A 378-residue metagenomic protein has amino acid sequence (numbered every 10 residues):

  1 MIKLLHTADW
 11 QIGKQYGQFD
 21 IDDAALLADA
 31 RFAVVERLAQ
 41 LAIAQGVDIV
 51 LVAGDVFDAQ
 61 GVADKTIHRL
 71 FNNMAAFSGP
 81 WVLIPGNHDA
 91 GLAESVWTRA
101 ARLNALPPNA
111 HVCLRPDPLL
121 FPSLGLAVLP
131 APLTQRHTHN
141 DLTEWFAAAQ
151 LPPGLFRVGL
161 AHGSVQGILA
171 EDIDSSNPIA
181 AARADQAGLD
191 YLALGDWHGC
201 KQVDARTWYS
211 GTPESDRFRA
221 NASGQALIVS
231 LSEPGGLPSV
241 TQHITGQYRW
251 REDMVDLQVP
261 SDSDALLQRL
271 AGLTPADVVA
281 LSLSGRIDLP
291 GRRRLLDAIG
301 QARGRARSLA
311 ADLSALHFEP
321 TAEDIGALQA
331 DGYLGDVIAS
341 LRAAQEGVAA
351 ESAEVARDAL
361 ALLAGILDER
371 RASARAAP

Functional and structural regions predicted by a protein language model:
M1-R69, E354-L360, G365-A372, A377-P378: N-terminal active-site segment of His-dependent metallophosphoesterases
L5, A127-L129, L227: Conserved beta-strand elements of the Class I
A42-G46, Q150-G154, E233, G272-T274: Glycine-rich phosphate-binding loop signature in dinucleotide/nucleotide-binding domains
G46-V47, L155, G188, P275-D277 (+1 more regions): Short loop/turn motifs at secondary-structure junctions
I49, A59-W208, T212-R217: His/Asp/Glu-rich metal-coordinating catalytic cores of metallo-dependent phosphodiesterases/hydrolases acting on
G199, R206, S210-V259: Glycine-rich, Lys/Arg-enriched anion-binding loops that position phosphate/diphosphate groups for phosphoryl
E233-P378: Accessory, non-catalytic peripheral segments of nucleic-acid enzymes
